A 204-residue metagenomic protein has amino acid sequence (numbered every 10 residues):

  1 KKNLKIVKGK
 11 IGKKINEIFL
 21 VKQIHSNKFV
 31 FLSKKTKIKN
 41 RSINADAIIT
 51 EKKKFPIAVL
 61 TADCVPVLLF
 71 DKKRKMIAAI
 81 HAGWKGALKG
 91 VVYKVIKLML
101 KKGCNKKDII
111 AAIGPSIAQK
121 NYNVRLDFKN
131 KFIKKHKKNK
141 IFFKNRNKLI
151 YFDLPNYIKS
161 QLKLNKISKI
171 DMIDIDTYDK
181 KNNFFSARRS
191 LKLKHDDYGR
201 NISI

Functional and structural regions predicted by a protein language model:
K1-I204: Active-site microenvironment for binding and transforming phosphate-containing groups
